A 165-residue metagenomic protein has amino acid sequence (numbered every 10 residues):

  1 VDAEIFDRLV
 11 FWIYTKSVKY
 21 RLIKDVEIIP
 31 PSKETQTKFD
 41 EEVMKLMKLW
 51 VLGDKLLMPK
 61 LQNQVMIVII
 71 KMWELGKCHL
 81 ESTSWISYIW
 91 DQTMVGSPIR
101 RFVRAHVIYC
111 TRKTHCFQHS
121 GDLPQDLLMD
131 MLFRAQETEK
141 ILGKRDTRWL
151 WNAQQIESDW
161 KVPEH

Functional and structural regions predicted by a protein language model:
V1-I29, Q136-K140, K144-H165: BTB/POZ (also called T1 in voltage-gated K+ channels) oligomerization domain detector
V1-Q64, I70-L75: Canonical BTB/POZ domain core
F39-K45, P59-E164: Alpha-helical protein-protein interaction/assembly modules
